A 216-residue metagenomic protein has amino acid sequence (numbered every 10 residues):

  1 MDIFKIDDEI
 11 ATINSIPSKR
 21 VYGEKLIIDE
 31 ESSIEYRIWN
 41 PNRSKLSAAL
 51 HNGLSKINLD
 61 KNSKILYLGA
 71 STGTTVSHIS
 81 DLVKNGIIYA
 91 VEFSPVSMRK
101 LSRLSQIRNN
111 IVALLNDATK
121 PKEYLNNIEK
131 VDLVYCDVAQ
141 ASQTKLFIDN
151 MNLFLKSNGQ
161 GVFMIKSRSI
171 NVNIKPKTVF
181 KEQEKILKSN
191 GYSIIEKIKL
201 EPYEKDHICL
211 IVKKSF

Functional and structural regions predicted by a protein language model:
M1-Y36: N-terminal auxiliary segments of SAM/dcSAM-dependent transferases
Y22-I27, P41-K64: Conserved alpha-helix/loop element of class I SAM-dependent methyltransferases that forms part of the SAM/SAH-binding
D60, V83-K84, F154-N158: Helix-to-beta-strand junctions that scaffold the AdoMet/dcAdoMet cofactor pocket in Class I SAM-dependent enzymes
D60-S71, I87-Y89: Conserved class I S-adenosyl-L-methionine
S71-K84: Conserved SAM-binding loop of SAM-dependent methyltransferases across substrates and taxa, primarily the Class I
D81-I88, N109: Conserved S-adenosyl-L-methionine
V91-Q143: S-adenosyl-L-methionine
S97-M98, I148-K213: C-terminal substrate-binding/active-site "lid" region of AdoMet-derived donor-dependent transferases
